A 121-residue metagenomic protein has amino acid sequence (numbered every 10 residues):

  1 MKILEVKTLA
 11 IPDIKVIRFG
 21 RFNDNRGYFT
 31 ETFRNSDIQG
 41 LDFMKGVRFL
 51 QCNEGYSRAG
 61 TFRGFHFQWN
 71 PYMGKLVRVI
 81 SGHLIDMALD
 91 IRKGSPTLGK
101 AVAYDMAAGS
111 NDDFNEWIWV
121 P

Functional and structural regions predicted by a protein language model:
M1-D113: Non-catalytic, conserved peripheral segments adjacent to functional cores
D112-P121: Conserved SET/PR-domain catalytic core that frames the SAM/AdoMet-binding pocket
